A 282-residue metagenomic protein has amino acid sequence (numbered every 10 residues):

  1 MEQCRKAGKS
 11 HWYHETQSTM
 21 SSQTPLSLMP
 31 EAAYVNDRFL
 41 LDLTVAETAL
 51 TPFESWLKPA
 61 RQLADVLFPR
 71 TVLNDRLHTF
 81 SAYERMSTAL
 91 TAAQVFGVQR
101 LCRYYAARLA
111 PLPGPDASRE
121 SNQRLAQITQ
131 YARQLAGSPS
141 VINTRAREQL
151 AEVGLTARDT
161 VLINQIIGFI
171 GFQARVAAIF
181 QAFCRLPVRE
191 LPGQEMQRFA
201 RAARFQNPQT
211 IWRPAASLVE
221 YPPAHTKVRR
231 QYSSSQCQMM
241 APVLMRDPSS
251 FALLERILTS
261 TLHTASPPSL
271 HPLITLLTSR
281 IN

Functional and structural regions predicted by a protein language model:
E2-N282: Hydrophobic alpha-helical segments
